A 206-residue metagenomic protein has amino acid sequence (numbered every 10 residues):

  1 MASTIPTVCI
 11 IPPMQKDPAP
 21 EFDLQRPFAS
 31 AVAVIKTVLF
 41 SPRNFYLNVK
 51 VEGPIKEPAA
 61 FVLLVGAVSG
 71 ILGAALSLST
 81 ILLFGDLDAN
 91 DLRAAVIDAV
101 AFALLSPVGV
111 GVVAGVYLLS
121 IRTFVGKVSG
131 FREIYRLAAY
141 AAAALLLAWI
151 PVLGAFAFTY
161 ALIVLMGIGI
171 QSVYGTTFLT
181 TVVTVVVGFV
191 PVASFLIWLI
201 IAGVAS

Functional and structural regions predicted by a protein language model:
I5-V68: N-terminal juxtamembrane cytosolic/stromal segments of multi-pass membrane proteins
Q15-P18, F22-Q25, A29-A33, K50 (+3 more regions): Selective transmembrane helix interface/packing segments
K36, V116-Y140, Q171-T177: Membrane-interface segments at transmembrane-helix boundaries
P42, G85-A94: Perimembrane loop-to-helix junctions flanking transmembrane segments
I55-A60, R132-E133, L179-V183: Membrane-interface alpha-helices at helix entry/exit sites of multi-pass transporters
A60-L83, A94-Y117, R136-M166, T184-S206: Hydrophobic alpha-helical transmembrane segments in multi-pass membrane proteins
L162-V182: Hydrophobic alpha-helical transmembrane segments and immediately flanking/interface helices in integral membrane
